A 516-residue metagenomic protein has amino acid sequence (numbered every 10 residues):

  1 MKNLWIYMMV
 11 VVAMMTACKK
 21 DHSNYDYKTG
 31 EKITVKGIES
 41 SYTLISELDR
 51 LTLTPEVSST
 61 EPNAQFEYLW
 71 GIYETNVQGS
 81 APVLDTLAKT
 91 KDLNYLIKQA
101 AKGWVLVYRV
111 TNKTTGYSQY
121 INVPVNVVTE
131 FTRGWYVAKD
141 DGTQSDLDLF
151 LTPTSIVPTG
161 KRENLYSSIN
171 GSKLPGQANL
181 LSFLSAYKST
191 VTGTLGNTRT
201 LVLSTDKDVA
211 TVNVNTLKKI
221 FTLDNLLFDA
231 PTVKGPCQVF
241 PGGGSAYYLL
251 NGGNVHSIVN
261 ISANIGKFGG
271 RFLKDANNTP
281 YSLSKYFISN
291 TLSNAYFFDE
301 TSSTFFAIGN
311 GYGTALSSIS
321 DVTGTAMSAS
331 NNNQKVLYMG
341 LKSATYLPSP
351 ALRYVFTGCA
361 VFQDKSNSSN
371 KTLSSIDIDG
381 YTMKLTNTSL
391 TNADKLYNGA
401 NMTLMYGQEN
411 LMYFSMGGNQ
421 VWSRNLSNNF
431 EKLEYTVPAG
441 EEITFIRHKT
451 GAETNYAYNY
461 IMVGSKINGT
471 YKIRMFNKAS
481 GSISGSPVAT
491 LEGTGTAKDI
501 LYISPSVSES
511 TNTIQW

Functional and structural regions predicted by a protein language model:
K2-M9: Sec-dependent signal peptide recognition, specifically the positively charged N-region followed immediately by
M14-A17: C-terminal motif of bacterial Sec signal peptides marking the signal peptidase cleavage site
K19-N164, E453-T454, S465-W516: Acidic/polar, low-complexity intrinsically disordered N-terminal segments immediately downstream of a Sec signal
D141-S145, D208-A210, N254, S302 (+3 more regions): Short glycine/acidic-enriched loop and turn motifs that connect beta-strands
L147, L181, M402-M405, I446 (+1 more regions): Hydrophobic core register within WD40 beta-propeller blades
E163-K173, N179-L181, S185-L411, N428 (+3 more regions): Preference for solvent-exposed, low-hydrophobicity sequence contexts
N387-A400, E431-T454, S482-L501: Conserved blade-ending motifs and adjacent loop-strand segments that build the rim/top face of beta-propeller domains
E409-M412, Y456-G464: Structural hallmark of WD40 beta-propellers
